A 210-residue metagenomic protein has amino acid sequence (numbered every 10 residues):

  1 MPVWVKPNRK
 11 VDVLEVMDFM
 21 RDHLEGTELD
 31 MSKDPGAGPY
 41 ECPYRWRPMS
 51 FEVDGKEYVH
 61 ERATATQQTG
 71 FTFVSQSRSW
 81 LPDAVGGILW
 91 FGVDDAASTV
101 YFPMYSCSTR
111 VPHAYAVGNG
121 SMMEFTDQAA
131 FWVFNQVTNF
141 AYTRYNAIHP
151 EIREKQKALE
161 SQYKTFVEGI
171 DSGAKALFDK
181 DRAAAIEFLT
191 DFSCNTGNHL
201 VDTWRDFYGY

Functional and structural regions predicted by a protein language model:
M1-Y210: C-terminus-biased signal that marks the final domain/tail of proteins
